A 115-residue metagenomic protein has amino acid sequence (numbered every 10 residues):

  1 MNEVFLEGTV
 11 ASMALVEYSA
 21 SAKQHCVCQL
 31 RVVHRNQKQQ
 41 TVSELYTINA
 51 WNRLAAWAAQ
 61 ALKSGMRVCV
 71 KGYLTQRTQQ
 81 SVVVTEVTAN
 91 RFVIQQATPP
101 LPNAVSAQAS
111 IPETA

Functional and structural regions predicted by a protein language model:
M1-A115: Single-stranded nucleic acid-binding surfaces, predominantly the OB-fold ssDNA-binding core
